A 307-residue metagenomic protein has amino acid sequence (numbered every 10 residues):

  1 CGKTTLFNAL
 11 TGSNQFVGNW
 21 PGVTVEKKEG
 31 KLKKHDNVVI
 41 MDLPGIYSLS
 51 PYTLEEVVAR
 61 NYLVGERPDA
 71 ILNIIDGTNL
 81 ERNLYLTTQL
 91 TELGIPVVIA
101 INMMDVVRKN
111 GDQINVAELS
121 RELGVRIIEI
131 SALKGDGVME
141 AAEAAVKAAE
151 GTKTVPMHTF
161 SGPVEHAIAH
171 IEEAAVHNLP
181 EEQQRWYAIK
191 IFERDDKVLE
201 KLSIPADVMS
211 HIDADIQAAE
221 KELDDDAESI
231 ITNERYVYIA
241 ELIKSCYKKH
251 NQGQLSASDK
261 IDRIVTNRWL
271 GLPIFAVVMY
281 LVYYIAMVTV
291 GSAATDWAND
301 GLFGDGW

Functional and structural regions predicted by a protein language model:
C1-T53, V64-E66, A70, E92: Conserved G1/Walker A P-loop phosphate-binding module
S13, G22, G45-I46, G77-E81 (+2 more regions): Conserved nucleotide-binding/hydrolysis micro-motifs of P-loop NTPases
G30-H35, V58-I128: Conserved C-terminal guanine-recognition region of P-loop GTPase G domains, centered on the G4
A59, Y247-R263: Cytosolic juxtamembrane amphipathic/interface segments immediately preceding and feeding into a transmembrane helix
V98, R108-N251: Alpha-helical transmembrane helix bundles of large polytopic membrane transport and channel proteins
G253, V265-F275: Membrane-interface helix starts
I274-I285: Hydrophobic core segments of alpha-helical transmembrane domains in multi-pass membrane transport and ion-translocation
I285-W307: Interfacial/capping segments of alpha-helical transmembrane domains
